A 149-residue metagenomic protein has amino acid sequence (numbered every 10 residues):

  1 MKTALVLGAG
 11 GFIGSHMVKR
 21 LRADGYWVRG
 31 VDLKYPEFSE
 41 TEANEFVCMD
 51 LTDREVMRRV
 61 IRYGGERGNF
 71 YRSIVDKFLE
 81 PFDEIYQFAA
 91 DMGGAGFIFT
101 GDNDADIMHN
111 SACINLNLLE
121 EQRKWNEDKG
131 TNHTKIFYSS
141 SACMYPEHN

Functional and structural regions predicted by a protein language model:
M1-N149: N-terminal Rossmann-like NAD(P)+-binding domain of SDR-like oxidoreductases, especially those catalyzing
